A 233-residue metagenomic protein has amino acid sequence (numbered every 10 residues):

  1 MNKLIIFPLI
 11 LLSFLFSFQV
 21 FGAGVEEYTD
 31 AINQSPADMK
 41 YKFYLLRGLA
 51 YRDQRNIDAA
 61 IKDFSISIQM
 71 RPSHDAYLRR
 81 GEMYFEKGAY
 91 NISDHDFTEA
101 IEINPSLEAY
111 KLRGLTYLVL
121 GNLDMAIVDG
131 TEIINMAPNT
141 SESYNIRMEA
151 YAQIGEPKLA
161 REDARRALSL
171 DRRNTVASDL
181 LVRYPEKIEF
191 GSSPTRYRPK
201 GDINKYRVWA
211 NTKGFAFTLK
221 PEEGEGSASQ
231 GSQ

Functional and structural regions predicted by a protein language model:
N2-Q233: Alpha-helical tetratricopeptide repeat
